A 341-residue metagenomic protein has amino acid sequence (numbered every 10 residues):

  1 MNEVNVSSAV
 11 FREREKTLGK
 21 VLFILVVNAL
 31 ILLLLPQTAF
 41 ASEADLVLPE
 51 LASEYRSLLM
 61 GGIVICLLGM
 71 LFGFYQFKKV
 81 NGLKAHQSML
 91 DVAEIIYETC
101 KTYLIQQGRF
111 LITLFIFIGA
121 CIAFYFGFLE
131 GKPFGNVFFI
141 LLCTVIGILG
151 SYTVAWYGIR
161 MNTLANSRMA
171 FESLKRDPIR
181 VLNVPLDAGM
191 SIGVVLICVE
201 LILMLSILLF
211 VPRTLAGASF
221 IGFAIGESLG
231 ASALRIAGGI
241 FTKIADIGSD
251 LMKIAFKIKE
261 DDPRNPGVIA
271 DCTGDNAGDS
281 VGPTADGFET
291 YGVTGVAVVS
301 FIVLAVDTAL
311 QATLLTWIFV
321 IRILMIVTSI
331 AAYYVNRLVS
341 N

Functional and structural regions predicted by a protein language model:
M1-A41: N-terminal secretory/membrane targeting signals
F40-N341: Hydrophobic, small-residue-rich transmembrane alpha-helices and their short perimembrane loops in multi-pass membrane
